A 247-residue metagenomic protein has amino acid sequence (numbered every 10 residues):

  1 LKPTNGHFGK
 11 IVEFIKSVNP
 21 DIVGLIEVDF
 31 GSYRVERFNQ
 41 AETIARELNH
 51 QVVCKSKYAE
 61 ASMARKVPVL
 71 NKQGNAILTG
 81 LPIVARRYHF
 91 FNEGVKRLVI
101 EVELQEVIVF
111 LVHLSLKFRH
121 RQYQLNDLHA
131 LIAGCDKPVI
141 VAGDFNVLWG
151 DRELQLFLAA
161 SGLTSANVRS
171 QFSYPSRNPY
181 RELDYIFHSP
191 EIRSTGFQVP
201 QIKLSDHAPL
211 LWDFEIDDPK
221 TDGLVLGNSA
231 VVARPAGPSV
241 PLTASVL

Functional and structural regions predicted by a protein language model:
L1-E47, C54-K57, S62, D217-L247: N-terminal, active-site-proximal structural segment of metallo-dependent hydrolase catalytic domains
P3-T4, E27-E106, Q198-Q201: Structured beta-strand-rich core segments of catalytic domains in phosphoester-bond hydrolases
I26, V112, A142-D144: Active-site flanking residues adjacent to catalytic metal/cofactor-binding acidic residues
F30, L114-L116, V147: Short, glycine/acidic-enriched loop or turn micro-motifs at the edges of active sites
R37-E42, Y123-H129: Charged helix-capping and loop-helix junction motifs
I83, Y88, E103, H120 (+2 more regions): Metal-dependent phosphoester-hydrolase catalytic domains
V107-L111: Conserved catalytic cores of phosphodiester-cleaving nucleases, focusing on short active-site segments
